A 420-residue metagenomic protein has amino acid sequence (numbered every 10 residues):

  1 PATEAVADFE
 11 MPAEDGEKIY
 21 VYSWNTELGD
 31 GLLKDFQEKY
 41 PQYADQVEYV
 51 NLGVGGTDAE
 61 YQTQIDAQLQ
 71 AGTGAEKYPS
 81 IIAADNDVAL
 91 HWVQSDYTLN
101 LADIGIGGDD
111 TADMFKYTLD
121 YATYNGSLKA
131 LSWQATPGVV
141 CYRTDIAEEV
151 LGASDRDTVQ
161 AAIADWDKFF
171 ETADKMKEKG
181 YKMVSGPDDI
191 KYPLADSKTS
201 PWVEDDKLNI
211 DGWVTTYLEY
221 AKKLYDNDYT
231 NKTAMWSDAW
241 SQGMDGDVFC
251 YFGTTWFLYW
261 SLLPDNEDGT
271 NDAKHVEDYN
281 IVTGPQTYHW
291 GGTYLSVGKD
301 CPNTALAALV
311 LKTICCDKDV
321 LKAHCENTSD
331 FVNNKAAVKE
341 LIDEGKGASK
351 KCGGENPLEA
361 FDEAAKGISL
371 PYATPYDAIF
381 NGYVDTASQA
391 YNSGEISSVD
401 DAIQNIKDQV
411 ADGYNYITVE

Functional and structural regions predicted by a protein language model:
P1-K18, D408-E420: Short, low-complexity disordered leader/linker segments with a strong preference for bacterial N-terminal type II
A2-E10, A84-V139, E148, D167-F170 (+2 more regions): Hinge/lid segment of periplasmic solute-binding proteins
V6-E10, W24-Y49, V384: Short, polar/charged alpha-helical segment
W24-T26, A84-V88, P187-I190, W236 (+1 more regions): Beta->alpha turn/N-cap motifs
L28, Y288-H289, T293-A378, S398 (+1 more regions): Mature extracytoplasmic/periplasmic domains
D30-L33, Q37, T216-L309: Extracytoplasmic/periplasmic substrate-binding proteins
P41-M114, S127, V150-L151, Q242 (+1 more regions): Extracytoplasmic "Venus flytrap"/periplasmic binding protein-like
D45, G105-T111, D120-I190, W202-M235 (+3 more regions): Helix-loop-helix "hinge/cap" segment bordering the ligand-binding cleft or interdomain interface
